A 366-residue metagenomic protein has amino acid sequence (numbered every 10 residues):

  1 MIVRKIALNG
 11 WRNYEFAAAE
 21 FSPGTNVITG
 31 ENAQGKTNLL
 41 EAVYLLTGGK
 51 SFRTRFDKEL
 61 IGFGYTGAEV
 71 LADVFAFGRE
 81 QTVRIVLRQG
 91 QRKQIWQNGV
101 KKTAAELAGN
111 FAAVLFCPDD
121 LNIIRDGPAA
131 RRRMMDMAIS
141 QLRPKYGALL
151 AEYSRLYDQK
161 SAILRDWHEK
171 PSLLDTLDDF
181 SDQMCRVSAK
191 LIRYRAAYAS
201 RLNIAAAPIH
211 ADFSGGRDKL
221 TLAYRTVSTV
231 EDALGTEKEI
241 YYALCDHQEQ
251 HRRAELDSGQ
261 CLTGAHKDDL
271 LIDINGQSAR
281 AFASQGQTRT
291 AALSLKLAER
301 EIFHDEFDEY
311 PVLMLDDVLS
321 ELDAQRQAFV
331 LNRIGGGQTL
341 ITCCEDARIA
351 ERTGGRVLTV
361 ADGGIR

Functional and structural regions predicted by a protein language model:
M1-E31, P171-V312, E321-Q325, F329-N332 (+3 more regions): Conserved NTPase motor "head" modules and their coupling/switch loops across ABC/AAA+ ATPases, GTPases, and GHKL ATPases
K36: Conserved lysine of the Walker
L45-A130, D136-Y146, N203-P208, I240 (+1 more regions): Nucleotide-state sensing region of NTPase/ATPase domains
A72, Q338-E345: Structural recognition of the conserved hydrophobic beta-strand(s) that form the central parallel beta-sheet of P-loop
N122-I123, A129-C185: Long, charged N-terminal accessory/stalk domains
M137, A347-V360: Short regulatory helix/loop adjacent to the ATP-binding pocket of P-loop NTPases
D316-V318: Walker B catalytic acidic pair
